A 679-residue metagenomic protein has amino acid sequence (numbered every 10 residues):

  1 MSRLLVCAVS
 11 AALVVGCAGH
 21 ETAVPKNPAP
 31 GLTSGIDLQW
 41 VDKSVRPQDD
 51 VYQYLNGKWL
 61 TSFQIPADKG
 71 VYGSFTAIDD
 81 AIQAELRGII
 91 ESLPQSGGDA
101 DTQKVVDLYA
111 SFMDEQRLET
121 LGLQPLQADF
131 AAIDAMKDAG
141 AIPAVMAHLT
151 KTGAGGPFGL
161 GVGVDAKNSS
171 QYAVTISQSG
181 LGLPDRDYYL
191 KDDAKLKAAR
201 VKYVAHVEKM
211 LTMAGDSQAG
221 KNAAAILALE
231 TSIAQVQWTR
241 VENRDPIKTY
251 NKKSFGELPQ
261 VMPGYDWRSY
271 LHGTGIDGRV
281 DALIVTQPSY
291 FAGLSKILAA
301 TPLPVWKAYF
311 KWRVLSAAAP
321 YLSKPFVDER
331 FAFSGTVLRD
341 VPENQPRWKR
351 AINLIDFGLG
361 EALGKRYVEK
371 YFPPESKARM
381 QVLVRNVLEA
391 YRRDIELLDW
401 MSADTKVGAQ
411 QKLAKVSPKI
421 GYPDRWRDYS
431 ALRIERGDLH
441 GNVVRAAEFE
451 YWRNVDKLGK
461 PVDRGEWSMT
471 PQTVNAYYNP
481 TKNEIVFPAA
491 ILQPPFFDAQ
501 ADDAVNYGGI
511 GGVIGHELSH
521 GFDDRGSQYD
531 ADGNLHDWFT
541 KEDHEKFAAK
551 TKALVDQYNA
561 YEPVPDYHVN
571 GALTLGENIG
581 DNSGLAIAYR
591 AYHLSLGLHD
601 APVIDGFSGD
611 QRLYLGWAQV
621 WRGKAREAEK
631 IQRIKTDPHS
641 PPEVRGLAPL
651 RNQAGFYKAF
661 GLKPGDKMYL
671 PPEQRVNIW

Functional and structural regions predicted by a protein language model:
M1-V6: Bacterial N-terminal signal peptides that target proteins for export
V14-G16: C-terminal motif of bacterial Sec signal peptides marking the signal peptidase cleavage site
A18-E21: Bacterial signal peptide processing site
N27-A29, D79, S232, V261-G264 (+3 more regions): Intrinsically disordered, low-complexity linker/terminal regions across diverse proteins
N27-L32, K43-L123: Active-site-surrounding "flap" and adjacent substrate/cofactor-binding loops of secreted or lumenal enzymes, prototyped
W40-T61, Y189, D193-T212, L575 (+1 more regions): Hydrophobic/aromatic-rich, well-ordered segments within soluble, folded domains that form packed cores
Y54-K58, S62, I78-A81, E85-S96 (+16 more regions): Structured segments of extracytoplasmic/periplasmic soluble domains in secreted or envelope-associated proteins
L93-N386: Noncatalytic, helix-rich "gating/capping" subdomain that lines the substrate-entry/channel surface of large enzyme
